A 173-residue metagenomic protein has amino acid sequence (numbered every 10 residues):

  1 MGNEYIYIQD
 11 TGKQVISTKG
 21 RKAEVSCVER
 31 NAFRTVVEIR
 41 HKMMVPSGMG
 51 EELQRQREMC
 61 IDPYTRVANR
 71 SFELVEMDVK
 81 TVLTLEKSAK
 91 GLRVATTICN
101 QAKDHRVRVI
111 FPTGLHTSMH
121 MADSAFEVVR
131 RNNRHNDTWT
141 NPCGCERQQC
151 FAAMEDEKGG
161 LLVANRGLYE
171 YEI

Functional and structural regions predicted by a protein language model:
M1-I173: C-terminal (or distal) subdomains of carbohydrate-active enzymes
